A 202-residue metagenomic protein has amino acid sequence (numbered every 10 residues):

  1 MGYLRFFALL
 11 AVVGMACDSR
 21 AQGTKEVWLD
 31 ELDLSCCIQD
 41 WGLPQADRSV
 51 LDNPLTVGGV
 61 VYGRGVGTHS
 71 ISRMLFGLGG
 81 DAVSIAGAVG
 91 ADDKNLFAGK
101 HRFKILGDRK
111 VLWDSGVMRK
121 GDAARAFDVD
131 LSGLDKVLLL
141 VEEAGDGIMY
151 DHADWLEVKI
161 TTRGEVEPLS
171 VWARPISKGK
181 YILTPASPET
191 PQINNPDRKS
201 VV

Functional and structural regions predicted by a protein language model:
M1-G2, G14: Intrinsic-disorder-linked linear interaction elements in eukaryotic regulatory proteins
G2-L9: Sec-dependent signal peptide recognition, specifically the positively charged N-region followed immediately by
L9-D18: Hydrophobic h-region of N-terminal signal peptides that target proteins for export in Gram-negative bacteria
Q22-R198: Gly-Asp-aromatic-enriched flexible segments
